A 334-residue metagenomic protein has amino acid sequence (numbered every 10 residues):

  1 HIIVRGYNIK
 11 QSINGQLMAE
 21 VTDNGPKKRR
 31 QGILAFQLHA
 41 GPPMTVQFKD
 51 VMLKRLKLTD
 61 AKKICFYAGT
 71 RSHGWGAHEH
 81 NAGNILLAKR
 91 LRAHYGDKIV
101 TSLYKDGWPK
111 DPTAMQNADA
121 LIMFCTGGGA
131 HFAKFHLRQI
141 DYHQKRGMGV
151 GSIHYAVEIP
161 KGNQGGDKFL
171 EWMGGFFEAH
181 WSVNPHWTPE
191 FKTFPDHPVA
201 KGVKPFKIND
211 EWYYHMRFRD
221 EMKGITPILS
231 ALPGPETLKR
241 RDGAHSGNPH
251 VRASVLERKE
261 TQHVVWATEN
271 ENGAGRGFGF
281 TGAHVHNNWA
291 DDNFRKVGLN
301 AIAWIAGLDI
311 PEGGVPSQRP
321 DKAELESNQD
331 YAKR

Functional and structural regions predicted by a protein language model:
H1-K10: Localized edge beta-strand/strand-to-loop motifs within extracellular or lumenal beta-rich domains
S12-L17: Short strand-turn-strand beta-turns centered on an Asx-Gly dipeptide
V21-Q47: Flexible glycan-contacting loops in extracellular carbohydrate-active proteins
V51-L53, A301: Extracellular beta-strand elements of beta-rich domains used for carbohydrate recognition/degradation or cell-matrix
T59-A61, K105, T237, A244-R334: Extracellular ligand-binding/catalytic regions of CAZymes and related secreted enzymes and adhesion modules
F66, S72-I159: Helical hinge/lid and interdomain linker segments adjacent to catalytic or ligand-binding clefts that mediate domain
A130-P205: A glycine-rich, often tryptophan-bearing local segment used as a flexible ligand/cofactor-contacting loop or short
A179-G273: Catalytic beta-strand/loop cores that center a nucleophilic Ser/Cys/Thr and support acyl-enzyme chemistry
